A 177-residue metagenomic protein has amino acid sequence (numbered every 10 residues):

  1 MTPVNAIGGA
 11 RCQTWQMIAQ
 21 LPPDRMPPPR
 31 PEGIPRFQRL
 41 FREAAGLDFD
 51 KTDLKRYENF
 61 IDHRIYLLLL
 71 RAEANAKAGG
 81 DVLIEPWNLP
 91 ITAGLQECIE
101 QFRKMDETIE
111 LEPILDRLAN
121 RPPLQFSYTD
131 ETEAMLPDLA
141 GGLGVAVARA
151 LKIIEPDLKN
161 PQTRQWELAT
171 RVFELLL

Functional and structural regions predicted by a protein language model:
V4-I7, C12-L177: Histone-fold and other basic nucleic-acid-binding segments
